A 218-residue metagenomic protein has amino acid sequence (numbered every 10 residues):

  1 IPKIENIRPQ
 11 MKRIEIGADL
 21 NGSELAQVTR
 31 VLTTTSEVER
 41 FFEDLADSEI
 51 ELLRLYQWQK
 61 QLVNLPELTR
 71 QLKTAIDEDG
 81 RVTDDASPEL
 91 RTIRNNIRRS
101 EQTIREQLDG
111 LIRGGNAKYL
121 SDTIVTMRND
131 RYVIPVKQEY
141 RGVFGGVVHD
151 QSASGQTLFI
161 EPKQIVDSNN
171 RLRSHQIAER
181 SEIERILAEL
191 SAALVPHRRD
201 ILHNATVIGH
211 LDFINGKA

Functional and structural regions predicted by a protein language model:
I1-E89, I93, H197-D200, N204-A218: Conserved amphipathic alpha-helical "coupling/scaffold" segments that transmit conformational changes between domains
E24, V82, A86-E89, I93 (+5 more regions): Surface positions of alpha-helical coiled-coils, especially the charged/polar e/g heptad sites that form inter-helical
E43, L108, I112-G115, I183 (+3 more regions): Coiled-coil heptad-register positions
N64-D77, D167-A188: Extended, charged coiled-coil "arm/hinge" scaffolds of SMC/Rad50-like chromosome-maintenance ATPases and other large
D79, A86-S100, S168, H175 (+1 more regions): Long, non-membrane, amphipathic alpha-helices that form coiled-coils
R91-Y140: Extended, Lys/Arg-enriched charged tracts that mediate electrostatic binding to polyanionic substrates
I124, R128-P162, N169: SMC-family hinge/dimerization module
I177-H210: Non-transmembrane, heptad-repeat alpha-helical coiled-coil rod segments that act as dimerization/spacing scaffolds
